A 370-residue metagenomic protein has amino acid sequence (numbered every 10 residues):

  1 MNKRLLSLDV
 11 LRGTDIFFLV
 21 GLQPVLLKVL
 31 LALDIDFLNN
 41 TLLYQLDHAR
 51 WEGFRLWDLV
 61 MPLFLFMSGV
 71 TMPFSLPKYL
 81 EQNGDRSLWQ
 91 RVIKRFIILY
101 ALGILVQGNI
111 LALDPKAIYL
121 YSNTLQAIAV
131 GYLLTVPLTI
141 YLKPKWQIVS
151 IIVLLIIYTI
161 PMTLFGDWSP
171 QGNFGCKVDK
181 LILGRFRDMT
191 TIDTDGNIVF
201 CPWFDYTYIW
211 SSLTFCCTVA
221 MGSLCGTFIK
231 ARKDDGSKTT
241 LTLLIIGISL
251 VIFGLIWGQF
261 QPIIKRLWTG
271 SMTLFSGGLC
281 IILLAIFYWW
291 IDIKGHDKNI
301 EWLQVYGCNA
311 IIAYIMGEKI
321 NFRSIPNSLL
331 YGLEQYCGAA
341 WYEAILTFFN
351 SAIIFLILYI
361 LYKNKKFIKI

Functional and structural regions predicted by a protein language model:
M1-I370: Alpha-helical transmembrane segments and their immediate juxtamembrane cytosolic regions
